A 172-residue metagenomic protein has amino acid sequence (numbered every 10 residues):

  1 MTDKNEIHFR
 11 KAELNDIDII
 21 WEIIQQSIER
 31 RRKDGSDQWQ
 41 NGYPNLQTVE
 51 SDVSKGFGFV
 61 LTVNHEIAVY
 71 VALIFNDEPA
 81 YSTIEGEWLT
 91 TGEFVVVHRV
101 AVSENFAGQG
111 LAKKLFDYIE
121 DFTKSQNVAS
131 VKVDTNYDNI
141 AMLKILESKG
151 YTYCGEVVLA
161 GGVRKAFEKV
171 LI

Functional and structural regions predicted by a protein language model:
I7-E22: A short beta-loop-alpha structural element at the N-terminal edge of CoA-dependent acyl/N-acetyltransferase catalytic
I28-T48: Conserved GNAT-fold acetyl-CoA-binding loop/helix
F57-V71: Conserved beta-hairpin
A72-R99, A107: Conserved acyl-donor/pantetheine-binding loop and adjacent beta-alpha core of acyl/acetyltransferases and related
V102, G108-D121, K144-S148: Conserved acetyl-CoA-binding loop-helix of GNAT-fold acetyltransferases
A107, V133-L143: Conserved beta-strand-loop-alpha-helix junction that forms the acyl-donor binding cleft
F116, T123-T135: Conserved GNAT acetyl-CoA-binding A-motif
D134, E147-A166: Conserved catalytic-core motifs of GNAT/GCN5-like acyltransferases
